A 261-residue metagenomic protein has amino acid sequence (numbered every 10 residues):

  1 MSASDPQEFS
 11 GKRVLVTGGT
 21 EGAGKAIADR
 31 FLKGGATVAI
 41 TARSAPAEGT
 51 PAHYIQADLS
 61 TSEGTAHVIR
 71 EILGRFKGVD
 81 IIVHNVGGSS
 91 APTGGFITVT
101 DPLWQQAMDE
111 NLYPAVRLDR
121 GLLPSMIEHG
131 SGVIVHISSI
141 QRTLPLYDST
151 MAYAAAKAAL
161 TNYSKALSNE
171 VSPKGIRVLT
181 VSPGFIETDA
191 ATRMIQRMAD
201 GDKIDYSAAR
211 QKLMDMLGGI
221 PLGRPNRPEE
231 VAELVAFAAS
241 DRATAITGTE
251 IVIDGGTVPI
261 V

Functional and structural regions predicted by a protein language model:
S2-P6, T93, R224, V235-A236 (+2 more regions): Short C-terminal tail/terminal secondary-structure segment of NAD(P)H-dependent dehydrogenase/reductase domains
R13, T20-E21: Conserved glycine-rich cofactor-binding loop
P92-F96, T100-M108, M216: Substrate-binding pocket helix/loop in short-chain dehydrogenase/reductase
P124, N169-E170, T244: Alpha-helical segment proximal to the catalytic Tyr-Lys
V135-A159, S164-P173, F185-I186: Catalytic loop of short-chain dehydrogenase/reductase
S172, R177, I246-G248: Short, small/polar-rich loop/turn modules that mediate ligand/substrate recognition or access, typified
A208, G219-V231: A conserved structural motif in NAD(P)-dependent oxidoreductases
